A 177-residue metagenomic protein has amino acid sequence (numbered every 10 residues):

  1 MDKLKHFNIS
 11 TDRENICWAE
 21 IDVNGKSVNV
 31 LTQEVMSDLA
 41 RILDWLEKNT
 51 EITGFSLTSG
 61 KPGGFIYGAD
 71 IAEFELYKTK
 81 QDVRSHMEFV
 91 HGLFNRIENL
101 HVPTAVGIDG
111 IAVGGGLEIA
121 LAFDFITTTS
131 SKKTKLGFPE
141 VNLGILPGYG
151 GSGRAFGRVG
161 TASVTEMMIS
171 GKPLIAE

Functional and structural regions predicted by a protein language model:
M1-T58, G92-N95: Conserved CoA-thioester-binding segment of acyl-CoA-metabolizing enzymes
A19, D38-L39, L57, D70 (+3 more regions): Terminal peptide-recognition signature
S59-L93, A112, N142-G144: Glycine- (often His-adjacent) and acidic-residue-rich active-site loop that binds/positions the CoA thioester
G60, R96-L143: Glycine-rich beta-to-alpha active-site loop
G114, G171-E177: Acidic, divalent-metal-coordinating active-site segment for phosphoryl/phosphodiester hydrolysis, typified by short
F125, E166, S170-K172: Well-ordered beta-strand positions
G151-V164: Hydrophobic, secondary-structure "cap" segments at the distal end of domains
